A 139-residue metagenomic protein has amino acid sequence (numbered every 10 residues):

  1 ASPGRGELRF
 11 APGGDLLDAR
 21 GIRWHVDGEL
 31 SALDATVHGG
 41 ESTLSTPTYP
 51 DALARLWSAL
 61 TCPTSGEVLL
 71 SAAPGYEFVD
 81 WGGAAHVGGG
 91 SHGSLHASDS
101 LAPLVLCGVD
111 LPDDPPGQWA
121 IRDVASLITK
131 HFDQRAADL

Functional and structural regions predicted by a protein language model:
A1, Q134-L139: Polar, surface-exposed loop/tail segments that function as active-site lids or cofactor/substrate-recognition elements
A1-D114, W119-A125: Active-site neighborhoods of enzymes that stabilize oxyanions during catalysis
L127-R135: C-terminal alpha-helix
